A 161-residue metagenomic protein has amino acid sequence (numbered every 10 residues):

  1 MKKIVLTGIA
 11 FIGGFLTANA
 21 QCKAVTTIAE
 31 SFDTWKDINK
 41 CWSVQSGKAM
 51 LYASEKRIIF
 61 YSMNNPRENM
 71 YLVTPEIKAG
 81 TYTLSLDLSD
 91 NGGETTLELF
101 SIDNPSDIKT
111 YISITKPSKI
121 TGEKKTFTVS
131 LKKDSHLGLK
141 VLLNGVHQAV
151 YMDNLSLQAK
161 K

Functional and structural regions predicted by a protein language model:
M1-A24: Bacterial Sec-dependent N-terminal signal peptides
C22-N64: Extracellular glycan-recognition surfaces and repeat-rich motifs
S31-T34, E76, D153-N154: Extracellular/lumenal ectodomain signal focusing on beta-strand-rich modules and carbohydrate-recognition contexts
F32, Y82-D90, S135-N144, L155: Extracellular beta-strand-rich recognition modules
N64-G80, E123-K124: Short beta-strands within extracellular/lumenal beta-sheet-rich domains
R67-E68, L143-A159: Extracellular carbohydrate recognition
T83-T115: Extracellular ligand-binding interfaces
S106-D134: Extracellular carbohydrate recognition and processing domains and analogous Trp-centered ligand-binding platforms
